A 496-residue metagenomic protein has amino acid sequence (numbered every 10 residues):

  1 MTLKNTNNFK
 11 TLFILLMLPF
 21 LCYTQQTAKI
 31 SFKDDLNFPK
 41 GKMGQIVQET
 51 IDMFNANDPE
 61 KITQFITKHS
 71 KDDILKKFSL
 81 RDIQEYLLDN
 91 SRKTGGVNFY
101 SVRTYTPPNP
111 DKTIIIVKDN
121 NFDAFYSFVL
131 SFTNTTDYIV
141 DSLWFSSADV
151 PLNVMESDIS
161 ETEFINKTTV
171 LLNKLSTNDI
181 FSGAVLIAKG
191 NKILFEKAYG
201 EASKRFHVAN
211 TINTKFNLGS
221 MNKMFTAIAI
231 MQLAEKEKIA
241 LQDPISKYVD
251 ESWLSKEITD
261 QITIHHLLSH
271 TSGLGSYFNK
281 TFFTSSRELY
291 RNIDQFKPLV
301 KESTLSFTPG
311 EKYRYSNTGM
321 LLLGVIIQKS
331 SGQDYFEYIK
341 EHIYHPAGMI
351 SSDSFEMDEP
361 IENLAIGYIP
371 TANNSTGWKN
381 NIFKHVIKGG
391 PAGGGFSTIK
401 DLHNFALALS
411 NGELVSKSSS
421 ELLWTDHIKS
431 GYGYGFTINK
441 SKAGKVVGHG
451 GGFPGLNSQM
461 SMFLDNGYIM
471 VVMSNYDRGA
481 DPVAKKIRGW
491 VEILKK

Functional and structural regions predicted by a protein language model:
M1-K29: Bacterial Sec-dependent N-terminal signal peptides
Q25-P59, V150-T162, N166, E311: Short, low-complexity N-terminal intrinsically disordered segments enriched in polar/charged residues
Q48, A56-P108: Short solvent-exposed beta->alpha transition segments
K71, T177-A184, F206-L267, F307-T318 (+2 more regions): Short active-site loop at a secondary-structure junction that contains or immediately precedes the catalytic residue(s)
T106-E156: Exposed beta-sheet edge and beta->alpha loop/turn motif
I116, S127-V129, V140-F145, H449 (+1 more regions): Short, well-ordered beta-strand elements
S157-L218, G444: Short, conserved catalytic-motif segment at the N-terminal edge
S203, E257-P454, S458: Short, surface-exposed loop or secondary-structure junction motifs that flank catalytic or metal-binding residues
